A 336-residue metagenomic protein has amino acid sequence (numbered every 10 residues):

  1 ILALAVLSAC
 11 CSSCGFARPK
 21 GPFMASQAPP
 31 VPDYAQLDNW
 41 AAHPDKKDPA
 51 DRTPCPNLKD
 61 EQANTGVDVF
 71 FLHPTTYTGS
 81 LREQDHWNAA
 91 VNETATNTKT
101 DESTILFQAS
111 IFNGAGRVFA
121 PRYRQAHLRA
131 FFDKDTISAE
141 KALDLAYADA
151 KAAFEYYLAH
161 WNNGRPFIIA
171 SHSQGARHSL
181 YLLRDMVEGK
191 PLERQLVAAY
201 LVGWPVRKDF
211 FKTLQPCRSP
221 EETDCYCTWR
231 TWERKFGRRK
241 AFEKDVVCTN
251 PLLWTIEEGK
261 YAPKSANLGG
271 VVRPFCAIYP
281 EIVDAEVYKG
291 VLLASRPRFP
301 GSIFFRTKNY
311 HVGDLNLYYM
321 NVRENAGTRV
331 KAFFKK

Functional and structural regions predicted by a protein language model:
A9-S13: C-terminal motif of bacterial Sec signal peptides marking the signal peptidase cleavage site
C14-D60, T98: Basic, amphipathic N-terminal segments that precede the first structured/catalytic domain
G15-A17, A146, K151-N163, D185-A332 (+1 more regions): Surface cap/lid and interfacial helix-loop subdomains adjacent to catalytic sites that gate substrate access
R18-P32, L72-R165, F299-K336: Active-site catalytic motif of lipid deacylating hydrolases and related acyltransferases
A50-D68, L106-F112: Short amphipathic alpha-helices and their capping/turn segments at secondary-structure boundaries
T65-V67, G114-V118, N163-P166, E193-A198: Loop/turn elements at helix/coil->beta-strand transitions in domains of secreted/extracellular proteins
D68-L72, F119-R122, I168-I169, A198-L201 (+1 more regions): Structural recognition of the beta-strand scaffold that forms the well-ordered cores of secreted hydrolase catalytic
S171-G175, S179: Gly/Ala-rich beta-loop-alpha elbow adjacent to hydrolase catalytic centers
